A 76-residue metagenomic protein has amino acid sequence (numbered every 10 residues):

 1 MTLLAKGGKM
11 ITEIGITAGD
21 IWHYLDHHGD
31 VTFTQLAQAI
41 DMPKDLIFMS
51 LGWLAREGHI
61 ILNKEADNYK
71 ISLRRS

Functional and structural regions predicted by a protein language model:
L3-A18, T32, K64-S76: Short, cationic-aromatic polyanion-contact patches
I14-A39: Short amphipathic alpha-helical interface segments
D26, G52, R56: Residue-level detection of the helix-turn-helix DNA-binding "recognition helix"
L36, F48, E65-A66: Short loop/turn and capping residues at structural boundaries
M42-W53: Short amphipathic alpha-helical interaction segments
A55-E65: A short, conserved structural fragment
